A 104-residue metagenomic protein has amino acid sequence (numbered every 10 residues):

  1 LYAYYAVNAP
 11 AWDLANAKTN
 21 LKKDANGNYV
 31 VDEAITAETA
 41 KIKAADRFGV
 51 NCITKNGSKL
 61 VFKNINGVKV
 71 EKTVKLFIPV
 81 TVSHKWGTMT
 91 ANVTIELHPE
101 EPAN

Functional and structural regions predicted by a protein language model:
L1-A44, A91-N104: Solvent-exposed, low-complexity, repeat-rich "mucin-like" stalks and linkers
D24, T54, H84: Acidic surface patches and DE-rich sequence motifs
V30, D46-T54: Extracellular/luminal ectodomains and secreted, surface-exposed scaffolds of diverse proteins
T54-T73: Extracellular/luminal low-complexity segments enriched in Ser/Thr/Pro
K59-V61, F77-P79, N92-T94: Beta-strand secondary-structure signal
E71-K85: A short beta-strand micro-motif common to beta-rich folds, especially ectodomain repeats
H84-N92: Short, exposed coil/turn segments at beta-strand boundaries within extracellular/luminal domains
